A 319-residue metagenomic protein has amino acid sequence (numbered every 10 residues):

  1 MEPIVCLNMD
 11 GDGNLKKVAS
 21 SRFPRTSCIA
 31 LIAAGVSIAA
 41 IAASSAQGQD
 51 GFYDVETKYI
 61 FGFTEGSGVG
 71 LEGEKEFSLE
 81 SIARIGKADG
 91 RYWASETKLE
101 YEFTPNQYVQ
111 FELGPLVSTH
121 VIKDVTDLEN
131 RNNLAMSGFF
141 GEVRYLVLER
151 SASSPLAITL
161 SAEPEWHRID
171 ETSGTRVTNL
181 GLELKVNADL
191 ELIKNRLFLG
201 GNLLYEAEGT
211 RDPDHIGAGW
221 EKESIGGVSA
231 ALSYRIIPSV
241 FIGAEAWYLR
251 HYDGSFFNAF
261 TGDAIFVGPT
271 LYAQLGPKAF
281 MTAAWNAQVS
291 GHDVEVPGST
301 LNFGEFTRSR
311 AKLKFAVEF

Functional and structural regions predicted by a protein language model:
M1-E56: Cleavable N-terminal export/targeting peptides
G48-F319: Transmembrane beta-barrel domains of Gram-negative outer membranes and organellar outer membranes
